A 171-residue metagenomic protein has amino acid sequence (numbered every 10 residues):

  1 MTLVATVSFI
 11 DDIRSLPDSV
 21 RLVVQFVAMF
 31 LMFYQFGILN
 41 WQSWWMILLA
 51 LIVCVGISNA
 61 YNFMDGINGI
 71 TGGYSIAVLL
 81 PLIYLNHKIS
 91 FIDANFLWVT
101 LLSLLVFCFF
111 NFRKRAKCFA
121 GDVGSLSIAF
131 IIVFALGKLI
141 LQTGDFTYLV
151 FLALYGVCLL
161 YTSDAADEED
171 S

Functional and structural regions predicted by a protein language model:
M1-C158: "…together with the soluble PPM/PP2C metallo-phosphatase catalytic core" -> "…together with the soluble PPM/PP2C
Y161-S171: Single conserved hydrophobic/aromatic residue that forms the stacking wall/gate of nucleotide- or nucleobase-binding
